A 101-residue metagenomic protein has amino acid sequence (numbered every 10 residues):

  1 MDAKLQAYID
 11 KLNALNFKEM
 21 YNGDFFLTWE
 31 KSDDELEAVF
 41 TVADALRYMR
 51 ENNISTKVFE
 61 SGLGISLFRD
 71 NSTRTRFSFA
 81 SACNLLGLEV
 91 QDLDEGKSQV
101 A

Functional and structural regions predicted by a protein language model:
D2-F77, S81: Positively charged, low-complexity intrinsically disordered leader regions
I65-L67, G96-Q99: Short, contiguous strand/loop micro-motifs
T75, A80, L85-S98: Anionic-ligand anchoring segments at beta-strand to alpha-helix junctions in alpha/beta enzyme folds, i.e., glycine
